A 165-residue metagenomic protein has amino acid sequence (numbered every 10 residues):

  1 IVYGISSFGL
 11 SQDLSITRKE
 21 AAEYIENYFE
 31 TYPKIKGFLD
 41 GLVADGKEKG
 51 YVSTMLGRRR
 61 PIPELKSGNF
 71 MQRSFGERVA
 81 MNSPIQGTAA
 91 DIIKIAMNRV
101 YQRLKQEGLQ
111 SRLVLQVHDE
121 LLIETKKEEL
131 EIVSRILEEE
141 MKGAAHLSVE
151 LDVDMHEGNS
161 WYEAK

Functional and structural regions predicted by a protein language model:
I1-K165: Conserved catalytic core of nucleotide polymerization and phosphodiester-bond processing enzymes
